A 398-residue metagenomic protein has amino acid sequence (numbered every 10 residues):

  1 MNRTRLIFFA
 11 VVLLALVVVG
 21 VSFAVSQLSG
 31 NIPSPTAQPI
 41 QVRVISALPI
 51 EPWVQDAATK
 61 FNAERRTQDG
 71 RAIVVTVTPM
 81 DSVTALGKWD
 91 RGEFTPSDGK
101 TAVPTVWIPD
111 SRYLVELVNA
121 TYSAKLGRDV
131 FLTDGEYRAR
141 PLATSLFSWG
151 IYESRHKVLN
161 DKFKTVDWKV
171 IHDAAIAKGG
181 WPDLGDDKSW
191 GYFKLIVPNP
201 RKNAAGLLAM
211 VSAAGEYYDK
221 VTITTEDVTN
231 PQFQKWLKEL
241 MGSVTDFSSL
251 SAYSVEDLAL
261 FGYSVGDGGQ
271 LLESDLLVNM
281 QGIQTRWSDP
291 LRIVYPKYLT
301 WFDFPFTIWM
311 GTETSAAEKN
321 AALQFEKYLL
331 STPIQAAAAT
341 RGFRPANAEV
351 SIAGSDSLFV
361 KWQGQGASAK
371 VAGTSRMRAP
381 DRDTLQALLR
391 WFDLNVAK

Functional and structural regions predicted by a protein language model:
N2-F23, G311-K398: Extracellular/periplasmic juxtamembrane helices and adjacent flexible linkers that interface with membrane partners
T4-L13, V19-Y137, D257: Early extracytoplasmic/lumenal segment of secretory-pathway proteins
A37-P39, G70-A72, T101-V103, G135-Y137 (+6 more regions): Extracytoplasmic
R43-S46, T76-T78, T105-P109, S148-I151 (+5 more regions): Structural recognition of the beta-strand scaffold that forms the well-ordered cores of secreted hydrolase catalytic
S123-K202: A conserved helix-loop-strand patch within extracytoplasmic ligand-binding domains of the periplasmic binding
T133-W149, P231-V244, S248, T285-T312: Periplasmic-binding protein-like
S154-D161, K202, E216-T224, T312-A322: Short helix-loop capping/hinge motifs at secondary-structure junctions, enriched in acidic/polar residues
A209-V294: Ligand-binding pocket segment of bilobal, Venus flytrap-like solute-binding proteins
